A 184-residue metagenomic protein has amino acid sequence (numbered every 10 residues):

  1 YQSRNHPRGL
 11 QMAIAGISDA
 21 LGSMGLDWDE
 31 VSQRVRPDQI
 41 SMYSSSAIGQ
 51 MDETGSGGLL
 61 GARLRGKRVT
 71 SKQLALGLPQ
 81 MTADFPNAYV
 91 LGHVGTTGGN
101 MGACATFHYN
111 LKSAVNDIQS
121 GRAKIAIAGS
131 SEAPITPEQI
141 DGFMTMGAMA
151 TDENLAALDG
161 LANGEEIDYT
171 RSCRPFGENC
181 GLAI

Functional and structural regions predicted by a protein language model:
Y1-Y43, N110-S113: Conserved active-site "lid/cap" helical segment
R4, R8, S46-G99, Q139-E165: Active-site-proximal gating segment of KS-fold condensing enzymes and close homologs
M12-L26, P79, A83, T97-E132 (+1 more regions): Active-site-proximal alpha-helical scaffold in enzymes
I17-W28, Q50, V90, I118 (+2 more regions): Structural signal for hydrophobic packing residues in well-ordered secondary-structure cores of soluble enzyme domains
S32-P37, V90-G92, I118-S120, E166-D168 (+1 more regions): Solvent-exposed alpha-helices and their adjacent loops that cap or buttress functional pockets in soluble metabolic
P37-I40, V69, G92-T96, G121-A128: Short coil/turn connectors at secondary-structure junctions
Q50-E53, T106-Y109, P134-E138: Short, well-ordered, mixed-charge alpha-helical segments that flank or form enzyme active sites
R122-G181: Acyl-CoA/ACP chain-elongation machinery
